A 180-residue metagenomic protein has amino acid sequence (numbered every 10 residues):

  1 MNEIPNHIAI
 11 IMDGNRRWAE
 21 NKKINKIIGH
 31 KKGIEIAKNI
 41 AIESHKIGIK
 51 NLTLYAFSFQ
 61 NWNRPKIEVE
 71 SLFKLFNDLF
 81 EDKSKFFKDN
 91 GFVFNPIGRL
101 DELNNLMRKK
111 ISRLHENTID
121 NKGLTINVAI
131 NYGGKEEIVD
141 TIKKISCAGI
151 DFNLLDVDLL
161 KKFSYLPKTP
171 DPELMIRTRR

Functional and structural regions predicted by a protein language model:
M1-R180: Flexible, compositionally biased loop and terminal segments
